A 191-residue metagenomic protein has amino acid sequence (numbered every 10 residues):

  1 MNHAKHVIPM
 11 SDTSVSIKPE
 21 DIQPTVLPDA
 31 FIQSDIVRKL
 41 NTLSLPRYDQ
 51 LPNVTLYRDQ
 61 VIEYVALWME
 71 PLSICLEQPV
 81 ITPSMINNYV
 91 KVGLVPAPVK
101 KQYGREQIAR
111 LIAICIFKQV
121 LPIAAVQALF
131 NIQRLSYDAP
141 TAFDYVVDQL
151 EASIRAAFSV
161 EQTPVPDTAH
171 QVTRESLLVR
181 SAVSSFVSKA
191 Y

Functional and structural regions predicted by a protein language model:
N2-D35, I74, L177, S181-Y191: Non-catalytic recognition/regulatory regions in large multidomain proteins
H3-H6, N41, H170: Histidine (H) residue identity feature
A4-V7, S14, P19, P24 (+5 more regions): Intrinsically disordered, low-complexity regions
V15-Q133: Basic helix-turn-helix/winged-helix DNA-binding cores and closely related short helical interaction motifs
L129-Y191: Intrinsically disordered, low-complexity, charge-dense segments enriched in Lys/Arg and Glu/Asp interspersed
